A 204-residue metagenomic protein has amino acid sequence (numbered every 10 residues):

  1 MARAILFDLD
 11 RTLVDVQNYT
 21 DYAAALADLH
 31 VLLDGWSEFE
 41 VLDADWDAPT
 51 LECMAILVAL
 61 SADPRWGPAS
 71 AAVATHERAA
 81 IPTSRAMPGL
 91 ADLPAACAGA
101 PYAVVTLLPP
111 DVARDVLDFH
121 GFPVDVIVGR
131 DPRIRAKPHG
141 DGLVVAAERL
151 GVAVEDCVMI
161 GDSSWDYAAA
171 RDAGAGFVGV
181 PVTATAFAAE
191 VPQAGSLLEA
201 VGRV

Functional and structural regions predicted by a protein language model:
M1-D45: Active-site neighborhood of HAD-like aspartate-dependent phosphohydrolases
M1-R3, A95, P110, R114-V204: Asp-based, Mg2+/Mn2+-dependent phosphohydrolase catalytic module
D15, V104-T106, G179: Hydrophobic residues in well-ordered beta-strands that form the structural core
Y22, L26, W66, S70 (+3 more regions): A general structural signal for well-ordered alpha-helical segments in protein cores
Y22-L29, S70, A74-E77, A113-V116: Hydrophobic alpha-helical core bundles mediating ligand binding, dimerization, or RNAP-core interactions
L26-D34, D47-D63: Helix-loop "lid/cap" segments that line or gate small-molecule binding pockets
P64-E77, P123-I127: Short, basic/glycine-rich phosphate-binding loops at helix/coil junctions that contact nucleotide phosphates
T75-V104, P110-D111, D118, G140: Short, acidic loop-to-helix structural element flanking the phosphoryl-transfer center in phosphate-processing enzymes
